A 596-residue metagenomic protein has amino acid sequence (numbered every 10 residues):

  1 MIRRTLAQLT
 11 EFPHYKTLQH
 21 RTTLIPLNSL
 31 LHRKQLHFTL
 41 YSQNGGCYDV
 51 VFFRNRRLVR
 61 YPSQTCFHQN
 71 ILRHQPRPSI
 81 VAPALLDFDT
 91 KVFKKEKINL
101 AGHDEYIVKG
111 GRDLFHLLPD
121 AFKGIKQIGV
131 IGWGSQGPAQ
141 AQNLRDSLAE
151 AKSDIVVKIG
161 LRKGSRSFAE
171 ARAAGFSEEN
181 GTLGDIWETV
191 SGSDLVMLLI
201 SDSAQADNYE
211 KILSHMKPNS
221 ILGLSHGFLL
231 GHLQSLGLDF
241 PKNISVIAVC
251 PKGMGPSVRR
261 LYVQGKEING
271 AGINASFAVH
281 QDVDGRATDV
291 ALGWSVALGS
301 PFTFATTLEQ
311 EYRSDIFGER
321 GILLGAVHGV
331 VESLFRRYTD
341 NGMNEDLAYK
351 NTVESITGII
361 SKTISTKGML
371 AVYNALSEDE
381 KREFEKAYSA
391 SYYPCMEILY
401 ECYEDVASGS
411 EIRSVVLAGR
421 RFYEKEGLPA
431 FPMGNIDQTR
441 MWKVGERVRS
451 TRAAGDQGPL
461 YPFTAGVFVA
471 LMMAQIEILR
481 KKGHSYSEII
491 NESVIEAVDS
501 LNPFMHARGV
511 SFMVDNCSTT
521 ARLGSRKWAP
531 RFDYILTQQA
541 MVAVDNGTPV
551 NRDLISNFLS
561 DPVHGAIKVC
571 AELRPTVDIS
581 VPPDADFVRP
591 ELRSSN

Functional and structural regions predicted by a protein language model:
M1-C66: N-terminal chloroplast transit peptides
I71-R112, A271-N274, E332, D340-N596: NAD(P)-dependent Rossmann-like dehydrogenase/reductase catalytic/cofactor-binding core
V81-E179: NAD(P)+-binding Rossmann beta1-loop-alpha1 motif at the extreme N-terminus of oxidoreductases
Q127-G129, V156-K158, D194-L198, S220-I221 (+6 more regions): Structural motif
R162-R166, R172-G231, D239-S257, Y262-G265 (+1 more regions): Rossmann-like NAD(P)-binding element
F168, T189, Q205, A287 (+2 more regions): Small-residue helix-packing motif on alpha-helices
G223-R320, D379, R421-Q457: Rossmann-fold dinucleotide-binding core
